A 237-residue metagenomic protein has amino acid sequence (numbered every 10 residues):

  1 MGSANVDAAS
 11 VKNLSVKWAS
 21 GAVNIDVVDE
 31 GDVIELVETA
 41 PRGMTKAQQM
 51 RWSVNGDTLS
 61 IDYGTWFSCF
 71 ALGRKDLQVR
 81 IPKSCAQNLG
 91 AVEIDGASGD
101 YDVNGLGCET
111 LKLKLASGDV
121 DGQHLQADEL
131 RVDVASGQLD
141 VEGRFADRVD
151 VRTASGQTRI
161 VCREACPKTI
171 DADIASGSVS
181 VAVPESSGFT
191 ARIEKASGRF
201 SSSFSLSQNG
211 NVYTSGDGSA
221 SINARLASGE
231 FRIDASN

Functional and structural regions predicted by a protein language model:
G2-A9, V23-D26, A47-R131, Q138-E142 (+2 more regions): Right-handed parallel beta-helix
K12, S20-N24, G31-I34, G43-M44: Primarily extracytoplasmic ectodomains and periplasmic/lumenal surface modules that are beta-strand-rich
W18, M44-V54, S176-T190: Generic detector of contiguous secondary-structure segments
W18-S20, A40-R42, S98, S117 (+5 more regions): Beta-strand elements of well-folded, non-transmembrane domains
V28-E30, T39-P41, N55-D57, G64-W66 (+7 more regions): Solvent-exposed coil/turn segments that connect beta secondary-structure elements in extracytoplasmic/periplasmic
I34-Q49, R74: N-terminal post-signal-peptidase region of extra-cytosolic proteins
Q123-L125, E129-L130, D140-N237: Short, surface-exposed interaction patches in beta-rich subdomains that mediate adhesion/assembly near membranes
